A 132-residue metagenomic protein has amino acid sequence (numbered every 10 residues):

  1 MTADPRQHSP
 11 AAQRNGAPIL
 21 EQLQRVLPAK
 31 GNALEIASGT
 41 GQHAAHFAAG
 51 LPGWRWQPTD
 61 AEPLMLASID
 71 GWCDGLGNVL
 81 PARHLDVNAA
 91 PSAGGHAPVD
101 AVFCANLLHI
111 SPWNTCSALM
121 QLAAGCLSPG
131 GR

Functional and structural regions predicted by a protein language model:
M1-A29: Class I SAM-dependent methyltransferase Rossmann-like catalytic core, especially the SAM/SAH-binding loop
V26, L122-S128: Conserved helix-to-beta-strand junction in the class I
L34, Q42-S92: Class I SAM-dependent methyltransferase SAM/SAH-binding core
A37: Conserved S-adenosyl-L-methionine
A93-V102: A short acidic, Gly/Pro-enriched loop at the edge of an enzyme's catalytic core that lines a small-molecule cofactor
A105-L107: Short catalytic micro-motifs in class I SAM-dependent methyltransferases
S111-A123: A short, conserved alpha-helix within the catalytic core of class I
G130-R132: Conserved beta-strand signature within the Rossmann-like core of class I S-adenosyl-L-methionine
